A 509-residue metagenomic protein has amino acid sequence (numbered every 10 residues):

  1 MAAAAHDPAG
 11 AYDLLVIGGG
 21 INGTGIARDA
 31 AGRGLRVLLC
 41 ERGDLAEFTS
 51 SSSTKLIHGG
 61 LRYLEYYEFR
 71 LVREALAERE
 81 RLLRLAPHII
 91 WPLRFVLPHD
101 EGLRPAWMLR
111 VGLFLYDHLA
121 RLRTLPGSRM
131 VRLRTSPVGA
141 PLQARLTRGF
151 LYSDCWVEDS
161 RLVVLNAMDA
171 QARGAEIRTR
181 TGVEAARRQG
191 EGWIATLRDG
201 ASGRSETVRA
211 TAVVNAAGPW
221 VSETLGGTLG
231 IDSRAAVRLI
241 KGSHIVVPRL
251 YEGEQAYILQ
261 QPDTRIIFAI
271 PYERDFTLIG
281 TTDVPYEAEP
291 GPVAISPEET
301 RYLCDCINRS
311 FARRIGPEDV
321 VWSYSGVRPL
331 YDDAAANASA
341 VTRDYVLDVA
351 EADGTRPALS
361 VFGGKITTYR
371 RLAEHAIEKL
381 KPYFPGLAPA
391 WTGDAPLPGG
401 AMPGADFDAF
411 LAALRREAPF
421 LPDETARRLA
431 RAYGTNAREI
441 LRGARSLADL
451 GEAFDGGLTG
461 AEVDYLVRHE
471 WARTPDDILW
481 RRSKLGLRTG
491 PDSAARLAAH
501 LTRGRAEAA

Functional and structural regions predicted by a protein language model:
M1-L14, D29-R33: Extreme N-terminal leader/targeting segments of oxidoreductases
G10-Y12, S202-A212: Core beta-strand elements of the Rossmann-like FAD/NAD(P) dinucleotide-binding domain in flavoenzyme oxidoreductases
G18-G20, R42: Glycine-rich Rossmann-fold phosphate-binding loop(s) that bind the pyrophosphate of adenine dinucleotide cofactors
A31-S51: Glycine-rich FAD pyrophosphate-binding loop
K55-V138: Dinucleotide-binding Rossmann-like beta1-alpha1 core, especially the glycine-rich loop that anchors the ADP
S153, D159-R161, D169, T228-I279 (+6 more regions): C-terminal catalytic lobe of FAD-dependent flavoproteins
T179-W193: A conserved short coil-to-beta-strand element within the FAD-binding core of flavoproteins
N215-G230: Flavin (primarily FAD) binding-site architecture
